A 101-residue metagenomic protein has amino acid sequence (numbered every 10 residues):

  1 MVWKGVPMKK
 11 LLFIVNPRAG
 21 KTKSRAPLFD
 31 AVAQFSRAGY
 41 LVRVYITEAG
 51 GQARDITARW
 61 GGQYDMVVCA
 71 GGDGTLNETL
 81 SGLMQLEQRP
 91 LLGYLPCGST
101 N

Functional and structural regions predicted by a protein language model:
M1-P7: Short, Lys/Arg-enriched N-terminal segments with co-localized hydrophobic residues within the first ~10-30 amino acids
K9-N101: Small-residue-rich beta-alpha loop regions that form the catalytic core of phosphotransfer and lipid-active enzymes
